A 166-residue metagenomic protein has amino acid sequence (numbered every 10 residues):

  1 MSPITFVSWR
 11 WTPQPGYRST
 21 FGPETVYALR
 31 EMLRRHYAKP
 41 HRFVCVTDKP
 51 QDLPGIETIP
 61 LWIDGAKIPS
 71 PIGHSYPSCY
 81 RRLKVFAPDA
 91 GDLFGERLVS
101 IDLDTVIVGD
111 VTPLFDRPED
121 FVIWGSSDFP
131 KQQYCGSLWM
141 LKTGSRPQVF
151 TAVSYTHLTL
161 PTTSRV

Functional and structural regions predicted by a protein language model:
M1-P71, L93, T143: N-terminal anchoring/stem segment of glycosyltransferases
Q51, T58, S78-Q132: GT-A fold catalytic core of metal-dependent nucleotide-sugar glycosyltransferases, centered on the diacidic
G65, H74-R81: A short, glycine-/small-residue-rich helix N-cap motif at loop->alpha-helix starts within glycosyltransferase
S137-L141: Short glycine- and hydrophobic/aromatic-rich loop-to-beta-strand nucleating segment in the catalytic cores
G144-V149: Short helix-loop capping/hinge motifs at secondary-structure junctions, enriched in acidic/polar residues
A152-S154: Acidic, proline/serine/threonine- and glycine-rich low-complexity intrinsically disordered segments
T156-T162: Conserved small/polar residues in nucleotide/adenosyl-binding loops
